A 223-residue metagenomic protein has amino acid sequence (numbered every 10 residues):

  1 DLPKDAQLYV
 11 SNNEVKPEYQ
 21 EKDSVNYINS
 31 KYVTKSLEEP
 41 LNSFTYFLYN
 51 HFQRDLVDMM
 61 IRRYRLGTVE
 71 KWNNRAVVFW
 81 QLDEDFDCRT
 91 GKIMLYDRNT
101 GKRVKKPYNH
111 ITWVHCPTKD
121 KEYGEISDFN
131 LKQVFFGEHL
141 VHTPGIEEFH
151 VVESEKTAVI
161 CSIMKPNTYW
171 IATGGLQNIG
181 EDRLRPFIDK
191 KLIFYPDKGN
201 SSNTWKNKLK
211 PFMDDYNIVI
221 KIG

Functional and structural regions predicted by a protein language model:
D1-A76, R98-H110, Q177-I179, D189 (+3 more regions): Non-catalytic accessory segments of DNA primases and related replication-initiation nucleases
W72, V78-I188: Phosphate-handling DNA/RNA-contact segment within nucleic-acid enzymes
C88, A158, S201-S202, V219: Internal amphipathic alpha-helical segments of the cytochrome P450 catalytic fold
V151, F187-S201: Acidic beta-strand-to-loop metal/phosphate-binding motif
K156, L176-I179, P196-N207: Acidic, metal-coordinating catalytic cores used for nucleic-acid/nucleotide bond scission and strand-transfer chemistry
P166-I171, K210-G223: Structural alpha-beta junctions
T173, Y195-D197, G223: Generic beta-sheet signal
K191, N203, K208, I222-G223: Conserved catalytic-core surface of thiol
